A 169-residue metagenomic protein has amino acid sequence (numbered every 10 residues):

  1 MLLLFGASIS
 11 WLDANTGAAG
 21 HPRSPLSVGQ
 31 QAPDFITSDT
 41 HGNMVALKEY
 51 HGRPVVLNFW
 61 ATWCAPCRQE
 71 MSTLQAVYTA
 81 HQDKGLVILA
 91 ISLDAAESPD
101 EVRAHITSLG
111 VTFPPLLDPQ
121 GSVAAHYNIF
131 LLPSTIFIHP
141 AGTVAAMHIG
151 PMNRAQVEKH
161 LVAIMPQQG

Functional and structural regions predicted by a protein language model:
M1-Q31, G169: N-terminal targeting signals for export/organelle localization
T40, Y50, P140: Short, ordered coil/turn segments that flank beta-strands lining enzyme active or ligand-binding pockets
V45-R68: Short active-site neighborhood of thiol/selenol oxidoreductases, capturing the structured segment around
H51-R53, D83, V111-T112, I129: Active-site acidic short loop of glycosyltransferases
V56-N58, A90-S92, F137: Hydrophobic beta-strand core positions in alpha/beta domains
R68-L109, P119-H126: Structural microenvironment flanking redox-active thiols in thiol-disulfide oxidoreductases
A104-T112, L117-Q168: Thiol/disulfide oxidoreductase modules built on the thioredoxin-like
